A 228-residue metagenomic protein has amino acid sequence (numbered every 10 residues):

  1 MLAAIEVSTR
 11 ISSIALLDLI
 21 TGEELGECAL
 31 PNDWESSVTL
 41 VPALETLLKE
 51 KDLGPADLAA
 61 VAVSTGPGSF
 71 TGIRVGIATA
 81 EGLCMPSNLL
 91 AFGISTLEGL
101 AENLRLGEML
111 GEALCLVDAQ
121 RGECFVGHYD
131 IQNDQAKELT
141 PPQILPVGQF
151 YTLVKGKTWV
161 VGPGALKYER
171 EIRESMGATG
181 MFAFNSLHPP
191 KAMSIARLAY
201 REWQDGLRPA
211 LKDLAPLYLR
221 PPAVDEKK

Functional and structural regions predicted by a protein language model:
M1-T65, P189: N-terminal beta-alpha supersecondary unit
T21-E23, A29-E35, L90-P189, Y218 (+1 more regions): Surface "functional belts" at beta-alpha junctions
L47-K51, P86, L104, I195-W203: Stable alpha-helical structural segments in soluble proteins, enriched in small hydrophobic residues
K49, L106, G177, R201-R208 (+1 more regions): Generic secondary-structure signature for well-ordered alpha-helical cores
K49-A56, M85-I94, E108: Phosphate-handling active-site elements
A60-T96: DPxDG-like acidic metal-binding loop motif
N185-Y218: Glycine-rich phosphate-binding/hydrolytic loop that grips phosphoryl groups
